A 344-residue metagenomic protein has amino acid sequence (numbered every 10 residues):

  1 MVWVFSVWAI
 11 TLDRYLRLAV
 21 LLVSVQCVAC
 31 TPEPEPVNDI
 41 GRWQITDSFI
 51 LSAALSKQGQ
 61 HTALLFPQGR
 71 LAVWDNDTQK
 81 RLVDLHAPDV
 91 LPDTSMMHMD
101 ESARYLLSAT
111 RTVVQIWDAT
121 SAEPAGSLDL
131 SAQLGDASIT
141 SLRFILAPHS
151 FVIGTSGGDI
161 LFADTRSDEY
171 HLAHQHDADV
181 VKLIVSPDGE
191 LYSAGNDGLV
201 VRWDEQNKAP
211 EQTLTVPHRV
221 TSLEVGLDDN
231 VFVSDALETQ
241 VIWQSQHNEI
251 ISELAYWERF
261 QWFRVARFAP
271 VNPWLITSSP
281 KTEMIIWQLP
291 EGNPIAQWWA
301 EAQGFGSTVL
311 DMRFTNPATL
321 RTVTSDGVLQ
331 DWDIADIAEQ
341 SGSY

Functional and structural regions predicted by a protein language model:
M1-C30: Sec-dependent bacterial lipoprotein signal peptides
A29-Y344: WD40-repeat beta-propeller superdomains and closely related acidic/aromatic-rich repeat-like regions
